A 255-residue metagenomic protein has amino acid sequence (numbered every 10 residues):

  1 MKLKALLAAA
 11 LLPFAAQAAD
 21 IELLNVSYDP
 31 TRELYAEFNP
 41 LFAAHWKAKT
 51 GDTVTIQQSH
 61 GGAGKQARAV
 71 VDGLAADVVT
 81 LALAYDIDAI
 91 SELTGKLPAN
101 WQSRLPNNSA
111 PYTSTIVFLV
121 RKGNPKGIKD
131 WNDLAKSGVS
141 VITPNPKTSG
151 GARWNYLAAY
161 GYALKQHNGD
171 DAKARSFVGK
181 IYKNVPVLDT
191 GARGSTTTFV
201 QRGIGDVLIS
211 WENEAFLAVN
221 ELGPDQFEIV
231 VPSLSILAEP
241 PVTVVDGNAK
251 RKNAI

Functional and structural regions predicted by a protein language model:
M1-Q17: Gram-negative bacterial Sec-dependent N-terminal signal peptides
A19-T148: N-terminal segment of the mature folded domain
V26-Y28, V120-K122, S140-H167, Y182-V185 (+1 more regions): Short beta-strand->loop
V70-V71, T198-G203, V242: Hydrophobic residues within well-ordered alpha-helices
A89-E92, N108, G151-W154, A238-T243: Short, charged, surface-exposed secondary-structure boundary motifs
W101-P111, V219-I236, V244-G247: Short beta-strand->loop
T115-N124, E239-A254: A bilobed periplasmic-binding-protein/Venus flytrap-type ligand-binding module shared by bacterial periplasmic
Q166-S233: Ligand-binding pocket segment of bilobal, Venus flytrap-like solute-binding proteins
